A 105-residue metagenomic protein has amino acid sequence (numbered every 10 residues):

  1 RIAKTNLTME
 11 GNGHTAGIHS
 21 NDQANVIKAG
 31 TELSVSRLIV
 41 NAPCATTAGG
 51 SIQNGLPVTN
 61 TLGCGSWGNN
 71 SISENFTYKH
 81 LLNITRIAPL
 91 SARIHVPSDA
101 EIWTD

Functional and structural regions predicted by a protein language model:
R1-D105: Conserved C-terminal structural/oligomerization subdomain of aldehyde/semialdehyde dehydrogenase
